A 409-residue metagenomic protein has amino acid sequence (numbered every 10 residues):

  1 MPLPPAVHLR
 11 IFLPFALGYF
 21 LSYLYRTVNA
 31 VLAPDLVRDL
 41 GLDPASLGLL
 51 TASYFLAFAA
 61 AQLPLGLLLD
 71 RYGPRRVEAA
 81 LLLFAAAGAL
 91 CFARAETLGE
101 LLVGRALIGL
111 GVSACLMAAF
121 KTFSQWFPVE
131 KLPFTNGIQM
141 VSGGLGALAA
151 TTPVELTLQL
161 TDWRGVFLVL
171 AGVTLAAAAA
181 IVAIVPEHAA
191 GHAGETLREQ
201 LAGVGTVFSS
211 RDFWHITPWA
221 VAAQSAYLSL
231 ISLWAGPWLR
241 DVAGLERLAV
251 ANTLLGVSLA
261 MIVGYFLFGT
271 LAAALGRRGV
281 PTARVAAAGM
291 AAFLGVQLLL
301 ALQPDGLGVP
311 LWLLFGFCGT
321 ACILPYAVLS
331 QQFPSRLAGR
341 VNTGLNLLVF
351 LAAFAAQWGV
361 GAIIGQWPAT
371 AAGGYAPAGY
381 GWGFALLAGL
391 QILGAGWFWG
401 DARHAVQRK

Functional and structural regions predicted by a protein language model:
P2-P4, E187-T217: Juxtamembrane intracellular "pre-TM" segments in multi-pass secondary transporters
R10-P44, L230-G236, A356-V360: Extracytoplasmic
N29-A30, R211-F268, S330, A356-G361: Extracytoplasmic gate region of multi-pass secondary transporters
G41, G73, R94-E100, G111 (+2 more regions): Helix-breaking motifs and short loop linkers at transmembrane-helix boundaries and internal kinks in secondary membrane
A60-G99: Conserved MFS/SLC helix-loop-helix module at the cytosolic interface between two early adjacent transmembrane helices
F84, G88, G99-L107, L307-L314: Paired small-residue
G104-S142: Cytoplasmic helix-loop-helix junction between adjacent transmembrane helices in 12-TM secondary transporters
I138-P186: Helix-loop-helix hairpin linking two adjacent transmembrane segments in secondary transporters
